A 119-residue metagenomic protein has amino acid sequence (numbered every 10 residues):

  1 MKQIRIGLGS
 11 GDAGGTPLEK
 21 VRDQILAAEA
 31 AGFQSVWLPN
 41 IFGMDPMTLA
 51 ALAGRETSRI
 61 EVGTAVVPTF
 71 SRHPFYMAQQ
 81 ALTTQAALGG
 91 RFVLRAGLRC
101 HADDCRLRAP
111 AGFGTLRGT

Functional and structural regions predicted by a protein language model:
M1-G63: N-terminal beta1-alpha1-beta2 module of alpha/beta enzyme domains
M1-T16, S71-T119: Flexible, glycine-rich active-site loops centered on histidine and acidic residues that chelate a metal or position
P39, A65, R95-G97: Structural motif
N40-M44, V67-R72, A111: Glycine-rich "substrate-gating" loop/helix at the edge of Rossmann-like oxidoreductase active sites
E56, V62, V66, S71 (+1 more regions): Glycine-rich, flexible loop/turn motifs
